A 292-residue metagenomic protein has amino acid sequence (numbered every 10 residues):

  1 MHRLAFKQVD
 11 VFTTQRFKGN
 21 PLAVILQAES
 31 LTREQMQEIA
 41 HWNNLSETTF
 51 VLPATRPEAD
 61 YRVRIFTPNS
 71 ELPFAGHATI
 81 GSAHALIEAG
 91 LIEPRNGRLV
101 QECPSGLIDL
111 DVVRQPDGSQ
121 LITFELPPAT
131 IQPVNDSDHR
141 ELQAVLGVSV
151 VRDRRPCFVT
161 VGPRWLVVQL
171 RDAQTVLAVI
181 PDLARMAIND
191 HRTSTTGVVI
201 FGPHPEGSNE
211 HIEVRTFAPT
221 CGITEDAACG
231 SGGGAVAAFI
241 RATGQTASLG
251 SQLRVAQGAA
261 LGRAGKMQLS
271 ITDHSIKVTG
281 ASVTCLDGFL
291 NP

Functional and structural regions predicted by a protein language model:
M1-K18, V148: N-terminal, positively charged, Ser/Thr/Ala/Gly-biased leader segments that form transit/presequence-like amphipathic
R16, V63-L86, V214, C221-A238: Glycine/serine-rich anion-binding loops at beta->alpha junctions that coordinate negatively charged ligand groups
F17-I25: Generic N-terminal amphipathic, Lys/Arg-enriched alpha-helix
L22, E29-M36, A40-D60, I65-T67 (+1 more regions): Acidic/His- and Gly-rich active-site-bordering loop/insert found across diverse amide/peptide-bond hydrolases
I25-A28, V168: N-terminal helical capping/dimerization or prosegment-like subdomains of hydrolases acting on amide or phosphate bonds
E38, A59, F66-D190, R241-P292: Acidic, low-complexity central loop/insert segments
N44-R62, A184-G222, L253-I276: Conserved phosphate-donor
P156, R164-V168, T175, T195-V199 (+2 more regions): Conserved active-site beta-strand-loop modules that form the wall/rim of enzyme catalytic pockets and either contain
